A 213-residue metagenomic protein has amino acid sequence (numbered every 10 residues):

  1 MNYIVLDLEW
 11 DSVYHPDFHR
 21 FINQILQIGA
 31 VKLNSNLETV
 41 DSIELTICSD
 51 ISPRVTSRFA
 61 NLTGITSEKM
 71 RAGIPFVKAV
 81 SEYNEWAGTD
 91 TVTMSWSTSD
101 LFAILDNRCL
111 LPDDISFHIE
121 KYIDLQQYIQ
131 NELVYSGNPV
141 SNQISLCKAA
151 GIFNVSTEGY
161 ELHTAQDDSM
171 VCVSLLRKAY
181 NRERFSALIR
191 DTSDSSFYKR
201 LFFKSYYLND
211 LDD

Functional and structural regions predicted by a protein language model:
N2-I4, E9-C109, G151: Conserved non-catalytic scaffold segment of RNase H-like nuclease domains
L6, I123, D167: Active-site flanking residues adjacent to catalytic metal/cofactor-binding acidic residues
W10-Y14, Q127, V171: Short, glycine/acidic-enriched loop or turn micro-motifs at the edges of active sites
I47, I51-R54, A60, S67-M70 (+1 more regions): Active-site-proximal helix-loop-helix substrate-binding element of RNase H-like nuclease domains
N107-L111, I152, L175-R182: Active-site catalytic microenvironments for nucleophilic, acid-base chemistry
S116-Q130: Conserved beta-strand -> loop -> alpha-helix junction used to position metal-binding or nucleic-acid-contacting
T164-L175: Acidic, divalent-metal-coordinating active-site segment for phosphoryl/phosphodiester hydrolysis, typified by short
V173-D213: Acidic two-metal-ion nuclease catalytic site recognized across multiple nuclease folds, prominently DnaQ/RNase D-T
